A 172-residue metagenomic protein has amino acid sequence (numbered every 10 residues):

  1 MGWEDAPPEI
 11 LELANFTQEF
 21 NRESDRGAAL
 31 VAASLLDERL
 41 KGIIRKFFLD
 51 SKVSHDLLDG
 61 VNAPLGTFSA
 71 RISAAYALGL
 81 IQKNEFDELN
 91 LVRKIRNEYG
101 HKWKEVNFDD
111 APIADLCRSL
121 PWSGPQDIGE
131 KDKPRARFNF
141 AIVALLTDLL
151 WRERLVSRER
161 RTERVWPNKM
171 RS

Functional and structural regions predicted by a protein language model:
M1-S172: Amphipathic alpha-helical interface elements
